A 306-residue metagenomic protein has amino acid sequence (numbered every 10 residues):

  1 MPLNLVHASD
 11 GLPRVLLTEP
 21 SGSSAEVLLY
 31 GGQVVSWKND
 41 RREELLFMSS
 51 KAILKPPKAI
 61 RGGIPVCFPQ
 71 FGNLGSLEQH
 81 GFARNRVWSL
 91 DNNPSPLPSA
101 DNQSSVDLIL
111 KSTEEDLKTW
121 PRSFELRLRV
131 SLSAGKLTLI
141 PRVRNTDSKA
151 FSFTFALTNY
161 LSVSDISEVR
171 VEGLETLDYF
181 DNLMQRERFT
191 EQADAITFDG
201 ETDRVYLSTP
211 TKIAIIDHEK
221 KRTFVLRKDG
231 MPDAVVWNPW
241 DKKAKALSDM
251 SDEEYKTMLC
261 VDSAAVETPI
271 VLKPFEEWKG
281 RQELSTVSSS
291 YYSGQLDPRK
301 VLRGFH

Functional and structural regions predicted by a protein language model:
M1-S23, Y30, D40, K111-L117 (+2 more regions): Beta-strand-rich recognition/accessory modules
N4, S9, L77-A134: Extended, loop-rich substrate-binding clefts of extracytoplasmic carbohydrate-active enzymes
P20-H80: Acidic-aromatic substrate-binding/catalytic surfaces of carbohydrate-active enzymes
V27, P141-D147, T286: Asparagine-centered strand-capping/turn motif at beta-strand->loop junctions
G31, R41-E43, I53, D116-S123 (+2 more regions): Hydrophobic small-molecule pocket/channel-lining residues, especially in calycin-type beta-barrels
S36-K38, K149-F155, S293-Q295: Short, hydrophobic/aromatic beta-strand segments
S133-K136, D147: Beta-rich strand-turn-strand
A150-S152, A156, Y160-V235: Active-site/ligand-binding surface loops and adjacent short beta/alpha elements that line catalytic pockets across
